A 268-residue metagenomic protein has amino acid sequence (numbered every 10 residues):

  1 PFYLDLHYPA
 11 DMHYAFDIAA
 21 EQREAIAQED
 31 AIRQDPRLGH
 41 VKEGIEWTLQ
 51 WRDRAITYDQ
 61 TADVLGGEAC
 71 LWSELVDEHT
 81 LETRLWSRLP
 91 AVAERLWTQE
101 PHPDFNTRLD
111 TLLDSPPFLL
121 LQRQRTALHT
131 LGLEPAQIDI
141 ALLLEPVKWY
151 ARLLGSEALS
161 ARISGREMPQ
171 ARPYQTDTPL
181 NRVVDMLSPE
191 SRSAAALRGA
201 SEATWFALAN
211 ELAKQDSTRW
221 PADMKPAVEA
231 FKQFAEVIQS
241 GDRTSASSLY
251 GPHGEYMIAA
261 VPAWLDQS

Functional and structural regions predicted by a protein language model:
P1-S268: Substrate-binding groove of N-acetylhexosamine-processing glycoside hydrolases
